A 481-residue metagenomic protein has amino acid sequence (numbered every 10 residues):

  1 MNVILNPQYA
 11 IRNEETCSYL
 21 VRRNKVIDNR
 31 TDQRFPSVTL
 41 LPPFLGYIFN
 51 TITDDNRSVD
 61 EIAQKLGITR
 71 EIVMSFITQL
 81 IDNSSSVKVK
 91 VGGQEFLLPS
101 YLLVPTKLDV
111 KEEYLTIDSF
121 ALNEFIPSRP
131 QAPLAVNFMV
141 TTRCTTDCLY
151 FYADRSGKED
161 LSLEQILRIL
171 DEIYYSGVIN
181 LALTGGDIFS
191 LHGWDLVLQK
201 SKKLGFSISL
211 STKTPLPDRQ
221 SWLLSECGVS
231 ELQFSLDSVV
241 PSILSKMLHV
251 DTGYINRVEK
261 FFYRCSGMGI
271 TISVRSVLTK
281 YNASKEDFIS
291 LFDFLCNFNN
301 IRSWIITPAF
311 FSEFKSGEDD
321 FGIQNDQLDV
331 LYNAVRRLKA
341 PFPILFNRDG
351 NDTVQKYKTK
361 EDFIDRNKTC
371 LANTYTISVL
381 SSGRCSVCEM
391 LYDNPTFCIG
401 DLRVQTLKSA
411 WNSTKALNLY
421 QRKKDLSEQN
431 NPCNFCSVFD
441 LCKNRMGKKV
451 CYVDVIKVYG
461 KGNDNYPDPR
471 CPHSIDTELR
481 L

Functional and structural regions predicted by a protein language model:
N2-R155, Y174: N-terminal pre-core extensions flanking Radical SAM catalytic domains
V3-L5, M390-L481: Flexible mid-to-C-terminal extensions adjoining Fe-S/redox cofactors in radical SAM and related proteins
Y9, S207, C227-S230, S235-D237 (+2 more regions): Radical SAM enzyme [4Fe-4S]-AdoMet core and its adjacent flexible, acidic and glycine-rich loops/tails across
E112-P133, T353-T359, D401-Q429: Short, charged low-complexity linear segments at domain edges
M139-D147, D187, C433-F435, F439-D440: Cysteine-centered iron-sulfur cluster-binding motifs in ferredoxin-type domains/subunits of redox enzymes
F151-G157, S437-L441: Detector for the c-type heme attachment site
S156-S211, P215-S230: Conserved Radical SAM active-site core
